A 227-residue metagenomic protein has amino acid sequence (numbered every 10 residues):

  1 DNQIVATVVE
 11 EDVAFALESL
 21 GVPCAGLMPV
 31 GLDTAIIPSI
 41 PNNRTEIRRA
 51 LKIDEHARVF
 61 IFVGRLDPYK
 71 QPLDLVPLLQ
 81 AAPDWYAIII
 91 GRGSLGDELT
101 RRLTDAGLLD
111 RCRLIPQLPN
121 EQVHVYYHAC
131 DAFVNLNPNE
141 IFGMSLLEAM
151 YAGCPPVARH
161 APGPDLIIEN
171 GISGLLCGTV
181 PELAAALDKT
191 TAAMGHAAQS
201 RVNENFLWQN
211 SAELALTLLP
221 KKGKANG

Functional and structural regions predicted by a protein language model:
D1-L27, L32-I36: A short, active-site helix/loop in glycosyltransferases that binds the activated sugar's phosphate group
T7, D54-K70, V76-Q80: Conserved donor-binding/catalytic core segment of Leloir-type glycosyltransferases
T100-L118: Nucleotide-activated donor-binding/catalytic signature segment of Leloir-type glycosyltransferases, i.e., the conserved
Q117-L118, V125-C130: Short alpha-helical donor nucleotide-sugar binding micro-motif in glycosyltransferases
P138: Aromatic "clamp/platform" in nucleotide-sugar-dependent glycosyltransferases that forms part of the donor/acceptor
P155-A158: Short hydrophobic beta-strand element within catalytic cores of glycosyltransferases and related nucleotide-activated
E169-P181, L187-T191: Conserved acidic donor-binding segment of nucleotide-sugar-dependent glycosyltransferases
A192-W208: A short, well-ordered alpha-helix in the C-terminal region of glycosyltransferases
